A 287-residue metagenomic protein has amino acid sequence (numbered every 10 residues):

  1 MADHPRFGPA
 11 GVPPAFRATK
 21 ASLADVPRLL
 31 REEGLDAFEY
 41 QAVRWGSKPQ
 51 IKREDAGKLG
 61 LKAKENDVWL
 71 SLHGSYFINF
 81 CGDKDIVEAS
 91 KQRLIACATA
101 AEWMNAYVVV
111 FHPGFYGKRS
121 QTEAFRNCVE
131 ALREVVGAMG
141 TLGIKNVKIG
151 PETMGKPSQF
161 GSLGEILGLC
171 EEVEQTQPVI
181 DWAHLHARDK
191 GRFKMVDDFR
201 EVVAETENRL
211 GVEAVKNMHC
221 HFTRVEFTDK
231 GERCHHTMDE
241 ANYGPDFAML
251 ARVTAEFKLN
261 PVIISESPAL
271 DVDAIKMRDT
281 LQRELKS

Functional and structural regions predicted by a protein language model:
M1-T99, S287: N-terminal pre-domain/capping segments
A2, V26-G34, Q50-S71, I95-N105 (+4 more regions): Acidic (Asp/Glu)-rich catalytic clusters
A10-A15, Q41-W45, S75-F77, G114-Y116 (+4 more regions): Active-site beta-loop-alpha junctions enriched in small/polar residues
A18-S22, Q50-K58, G82-R93, R119-A131 (+3 more regions): Alpha-helix N-cap and loop-to-helix initiation/capping positions
L30, F38, H73, A101 (+5 more regions): Conserved, mostly hydrophobic/aromatic
K64-E65, F80-I180: Active-site acidic/histidine proton-transfer and metal-coordination neighborhood in alpha/beta enzyme cores
V135-E232: Acidic/histidine-rich catalytic cores of soluble enzymes
E201-V212, D239-E256: A short, acidic, amphipathic alpha-helical segment used as a generic capping/interface helix at domain edges
